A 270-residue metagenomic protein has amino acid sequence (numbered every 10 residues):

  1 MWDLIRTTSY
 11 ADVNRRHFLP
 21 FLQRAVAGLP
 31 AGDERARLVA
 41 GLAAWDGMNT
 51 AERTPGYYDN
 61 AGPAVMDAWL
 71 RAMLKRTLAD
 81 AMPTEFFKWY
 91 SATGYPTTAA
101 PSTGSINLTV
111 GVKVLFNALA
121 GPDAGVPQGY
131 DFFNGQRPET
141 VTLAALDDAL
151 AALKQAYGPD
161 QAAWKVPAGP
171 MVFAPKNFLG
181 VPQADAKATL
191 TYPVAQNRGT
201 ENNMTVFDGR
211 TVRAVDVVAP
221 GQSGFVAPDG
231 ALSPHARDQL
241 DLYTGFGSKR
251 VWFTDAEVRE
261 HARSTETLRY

Functional and structural regions predicted by a protein language model:
W2-Y270: Acidic, low-complexity N-terminal propeptides/linkers enriched in Ser/Thr/Asp/Gly that mediate export, maturation
